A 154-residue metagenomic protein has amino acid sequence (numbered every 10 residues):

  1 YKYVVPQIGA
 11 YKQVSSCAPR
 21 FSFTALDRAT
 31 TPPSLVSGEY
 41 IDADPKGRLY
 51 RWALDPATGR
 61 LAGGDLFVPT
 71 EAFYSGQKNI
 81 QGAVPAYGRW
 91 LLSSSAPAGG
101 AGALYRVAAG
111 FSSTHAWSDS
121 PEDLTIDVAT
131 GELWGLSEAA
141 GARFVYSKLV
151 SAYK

Functional and structural regions predicted by a protein language model:
Y1-Y11, P56-V68, A108-T114, Y153-K154: Beta-strand initiation motifs
K12-P19, F67-G76, T114-D119: Surface loop/turn motifs at the tips and blade-to-blade linkers of beta-strand repeat domains
S16-S34, D42, N79-Y87, L124-A129: Structural signature of eukaryotic scaffold interfaces centered on beta-propeller domains
P19-G59, E71-F73: Active-site cradle of extracellular carbohydrate-active enzymes
V36-I41, S93-S95, G135-A139: Recurrent small/Gly-Pro-centered beta-turn motifs in extracellular repeat architectures
A43-A53, A98-V107, G141-K154: Structural motif
V68-A109: Loop/turn-rich, solvent-exposed surfaces of beta-rich toroidal or solenoidal domains
F111-A129: Conserved blade-ending motifs and adjacent loop-strand segments that build the rim/top face of beta-propeller domains
